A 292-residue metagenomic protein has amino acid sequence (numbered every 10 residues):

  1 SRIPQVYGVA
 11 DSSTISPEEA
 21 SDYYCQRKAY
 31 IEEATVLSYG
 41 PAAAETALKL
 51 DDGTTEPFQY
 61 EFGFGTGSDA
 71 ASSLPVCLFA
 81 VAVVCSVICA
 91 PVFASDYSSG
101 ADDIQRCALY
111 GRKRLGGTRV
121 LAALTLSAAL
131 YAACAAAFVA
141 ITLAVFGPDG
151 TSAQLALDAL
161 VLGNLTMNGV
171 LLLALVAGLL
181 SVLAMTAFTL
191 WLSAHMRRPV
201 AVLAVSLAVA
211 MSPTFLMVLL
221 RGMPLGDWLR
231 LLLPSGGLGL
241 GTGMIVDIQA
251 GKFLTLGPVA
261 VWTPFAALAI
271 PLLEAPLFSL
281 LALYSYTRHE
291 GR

Functional and structural regions predicted by a protein language model:
S16-D96, G117-M196, G236-F265: Secretory targeting signals
S99, C107, W191-A210, R288-R292: Cytoplasmic juxtamembrane regions at transmembrane-helix boundaries
R106-R112: Short helix-to-coil transition segments within interhelical loops that connect adjacent transmembrane helices
A122-A123, L207-M211, A275: Residue-level recognition of pore/gate-forming positions within transmembrane alpha-helices of multi-pass
V139-T151, R198, G222-G226, L283-G291: Transmembrane helix-loop junctions in multipass membrane proteins, especially transporters and channels
P199-G236: Transmembrane helix segments
A269-R292: Junction motif at the cytosolic side of a transmembrane helix
